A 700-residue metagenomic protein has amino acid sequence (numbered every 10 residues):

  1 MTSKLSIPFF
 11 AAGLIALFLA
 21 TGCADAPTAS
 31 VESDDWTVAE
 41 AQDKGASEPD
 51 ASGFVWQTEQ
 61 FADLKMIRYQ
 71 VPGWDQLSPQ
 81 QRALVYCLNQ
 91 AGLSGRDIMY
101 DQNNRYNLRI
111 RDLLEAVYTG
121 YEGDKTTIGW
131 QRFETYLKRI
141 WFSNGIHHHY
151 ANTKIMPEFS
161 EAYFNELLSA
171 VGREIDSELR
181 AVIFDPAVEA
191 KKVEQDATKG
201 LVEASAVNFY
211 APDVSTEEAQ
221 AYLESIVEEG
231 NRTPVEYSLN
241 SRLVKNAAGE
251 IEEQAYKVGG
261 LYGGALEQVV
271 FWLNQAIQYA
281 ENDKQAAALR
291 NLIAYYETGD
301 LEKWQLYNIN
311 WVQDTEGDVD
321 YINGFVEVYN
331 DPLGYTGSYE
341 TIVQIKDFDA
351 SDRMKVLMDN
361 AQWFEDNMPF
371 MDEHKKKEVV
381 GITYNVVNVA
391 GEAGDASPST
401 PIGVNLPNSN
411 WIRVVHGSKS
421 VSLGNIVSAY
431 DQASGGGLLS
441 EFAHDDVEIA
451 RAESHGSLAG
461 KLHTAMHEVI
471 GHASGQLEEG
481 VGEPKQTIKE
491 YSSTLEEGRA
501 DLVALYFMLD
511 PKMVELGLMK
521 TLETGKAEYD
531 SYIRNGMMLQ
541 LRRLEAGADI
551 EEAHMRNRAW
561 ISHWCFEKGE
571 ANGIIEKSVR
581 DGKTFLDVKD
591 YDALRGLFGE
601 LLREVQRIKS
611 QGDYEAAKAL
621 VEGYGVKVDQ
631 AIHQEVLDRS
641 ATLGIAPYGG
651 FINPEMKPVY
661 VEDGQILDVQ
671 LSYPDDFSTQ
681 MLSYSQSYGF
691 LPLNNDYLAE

Functional and structural regions predicted by a protein language model:
L19-G22: C-terminal motif of bacterial Sec signal peptides marking the signal peptidase cleavage site
A24-A26: Bacterial signal peptide processing site
P49-L113: N-terminal-proximal low-complexity accessory segments that begin disordered and transition into the first
S78, N282, S493-D510: An active-site-proximal "capping" alpha-helix that borders the catalytic cofactor pocket
M99, L505-I608: Long, well-structured alpha-helical subdomains associated with metal-dependent extracellular/ecto-lumenal hydrolases
E134-V244, G249-A450, G456: Contiguous, non-catalytic segments that form substrate-binding/exosite surfaces or channel walls
G475-G498: Post-HEXXH active-site segment of zinc metalloproteases
D590, L594-E700: Extended, compositionally biased alpha-helical segments that mediate assembly or anchoring
